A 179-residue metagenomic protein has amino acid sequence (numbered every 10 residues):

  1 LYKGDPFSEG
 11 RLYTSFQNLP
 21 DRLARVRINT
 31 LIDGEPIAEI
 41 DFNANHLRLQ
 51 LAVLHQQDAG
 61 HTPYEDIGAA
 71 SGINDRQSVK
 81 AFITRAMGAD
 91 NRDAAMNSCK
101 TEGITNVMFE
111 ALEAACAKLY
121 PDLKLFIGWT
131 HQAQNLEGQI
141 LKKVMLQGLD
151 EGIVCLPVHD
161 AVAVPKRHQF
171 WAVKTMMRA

Functional and structural regions predicted by a protein language model:
L1-R27: Non-catalytic nucleic-acid-binding interfaces of large nucleic-acid enzymes and RNP effectors
Q17-G128, Q132-Q134: Helical catalytic core of nucleic-acid polymerases
L31-E35, D150-E151, V158-H159: Short, well-ordered loop/turn elements at secondary-structure boundaries
D41-F42, I83, V154-K166: Catalytic palm active-site di-aspartate
I73-N74, R167-W171: Short, basic interhelical loop/turn and adjoining N-cap of the next helix at nucleic-acid- or acidic-partner-contacting
G88, L146-I153, M177: Hydrophobic alpha-helix feature that most strongly marks membrane-spanning transmembrane helices and their immediate
Q132-D150: Short amphipathic alpha-helix segments
Q169-A179: Polymerase palm active-site segment centered on the conserved acidic dipeptide of motif C
